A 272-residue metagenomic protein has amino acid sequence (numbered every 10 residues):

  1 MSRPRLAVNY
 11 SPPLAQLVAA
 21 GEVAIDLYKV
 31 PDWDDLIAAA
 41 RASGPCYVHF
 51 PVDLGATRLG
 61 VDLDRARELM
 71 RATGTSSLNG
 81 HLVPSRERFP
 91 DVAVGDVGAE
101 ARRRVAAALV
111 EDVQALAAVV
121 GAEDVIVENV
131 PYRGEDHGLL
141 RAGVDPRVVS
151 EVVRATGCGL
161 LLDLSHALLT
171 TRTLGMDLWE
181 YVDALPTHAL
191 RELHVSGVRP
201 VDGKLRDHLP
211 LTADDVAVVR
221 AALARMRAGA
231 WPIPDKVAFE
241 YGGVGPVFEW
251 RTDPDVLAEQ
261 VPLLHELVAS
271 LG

Functional and structural regions predicted by a protein language model:
M1, L17-V23, D34-V48, V61-S76 (+4 more regions): Acidic (Asp/Glu)-rich catalytic clusters
M1-L14, V23, D32, V244 (+2 more regions): N-terminal pre-catalytic "stem/leader" segment of glycosyltransferase-like enzymes
P4-Y10, D26-V30, G44-F50, S76-G80 (+4 more regions): Hydrophobic faces of well-ordered beta-strands that scaffold small-molecule active sites in alpha/beta enzyme cores
P12, D32-D34, V52-L54, L82-R86 (+4 more regions): Active-site-proximal loop/turn and secondary-structure-junction residues that shape catalytic pockets, frequently
P45-A56, V94: Glycine-/proline-rich flexible loop or hinge segments
G60-G159, L169, T252-D255: Active-site acidic/histidine proton-transfer and metal-coordination neighborhood in alpha/beta enzyme cores
G95-A106, T170-P234, G242, V247-R251: Gly/Pro-rich active-site loop or hairpin
F248-G272: C-terminal helical cap(s) of enzyme catalytic domains, especially alpha/beta-barrels
